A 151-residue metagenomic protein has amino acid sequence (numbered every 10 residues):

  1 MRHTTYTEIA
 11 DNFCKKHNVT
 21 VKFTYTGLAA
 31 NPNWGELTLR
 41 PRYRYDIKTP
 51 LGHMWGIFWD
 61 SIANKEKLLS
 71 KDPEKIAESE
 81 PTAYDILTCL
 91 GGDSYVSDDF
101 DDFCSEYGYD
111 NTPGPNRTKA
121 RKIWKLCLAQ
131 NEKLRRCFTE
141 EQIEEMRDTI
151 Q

Functional and structural regions predicted by a protein language model:
R2-T24: Negatively charged, low-complexity tracts enriched in Asp/Glu with abundant Ser/Thr
T24-M146, I150: Acidic, low-complexity, intrinsically disordered interaction modules
